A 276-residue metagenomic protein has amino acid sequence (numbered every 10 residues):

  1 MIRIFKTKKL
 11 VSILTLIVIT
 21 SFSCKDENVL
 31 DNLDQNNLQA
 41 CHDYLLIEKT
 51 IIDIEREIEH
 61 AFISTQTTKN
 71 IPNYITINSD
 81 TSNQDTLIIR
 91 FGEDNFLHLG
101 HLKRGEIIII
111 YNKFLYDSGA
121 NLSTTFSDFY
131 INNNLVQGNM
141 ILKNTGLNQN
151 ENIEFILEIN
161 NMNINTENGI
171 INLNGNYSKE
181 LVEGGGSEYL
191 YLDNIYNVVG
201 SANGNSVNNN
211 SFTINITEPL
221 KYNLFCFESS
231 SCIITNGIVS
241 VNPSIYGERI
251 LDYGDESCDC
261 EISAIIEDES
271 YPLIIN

Functional and structural regions predicted by a protein language model:
I2-V11: Bacterial N-terminal signal peptides that target proteins for export
L14-L16: Hydrophobic alpha-helical targeting segments used for export or membrane insertion
T20-S23: C-terminal motif of bacterial Sec signal peptides marking the signal peptidase cleavage site
K25-N276: Low-complexity, intrinsically disordered segments exposed to solvent
